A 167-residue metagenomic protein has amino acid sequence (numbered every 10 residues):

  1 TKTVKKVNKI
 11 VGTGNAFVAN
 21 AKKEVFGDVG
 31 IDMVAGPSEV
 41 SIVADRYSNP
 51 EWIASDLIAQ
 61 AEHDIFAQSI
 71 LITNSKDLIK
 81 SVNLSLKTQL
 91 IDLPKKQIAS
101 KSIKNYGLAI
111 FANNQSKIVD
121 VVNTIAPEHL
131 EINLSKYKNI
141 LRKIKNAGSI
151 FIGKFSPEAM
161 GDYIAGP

Functional and structural regions predicted by a protein language model:
T1-Q68: Conserved NAD(P)+-binding/catalytic subdomain of aldehyde/semialdehyde dehydrogenases
V11, M33-A44, Q60-N83, A99-I110 (+2 more regions): Short loop-to-beta-strand entry elements in the cores of soluble alpha/beta enzymes
A16-F17, Y47-N49, K76-D77, Q115-K117 (+2 more regions): Short, glycine-/Ser/Thr-/acidic-enriched flexible segments
A21-K23, R46-I53, L90, A109-N114 (+1 more regions): A general structural motif
F26-D28, D56-A61, L86-Q89, A126-P127 (+2 more regions): Short, solvent-exposed amphipathic alpha-helical segments in soluble enzyme and RNA/protein-processing domains
T88-S102: Aromatic-enriched alpha-helical interface/lid elements that frame and gate functional surfaces
T124-P167: C-terminal core of ALDH-fold dehydrogenases
